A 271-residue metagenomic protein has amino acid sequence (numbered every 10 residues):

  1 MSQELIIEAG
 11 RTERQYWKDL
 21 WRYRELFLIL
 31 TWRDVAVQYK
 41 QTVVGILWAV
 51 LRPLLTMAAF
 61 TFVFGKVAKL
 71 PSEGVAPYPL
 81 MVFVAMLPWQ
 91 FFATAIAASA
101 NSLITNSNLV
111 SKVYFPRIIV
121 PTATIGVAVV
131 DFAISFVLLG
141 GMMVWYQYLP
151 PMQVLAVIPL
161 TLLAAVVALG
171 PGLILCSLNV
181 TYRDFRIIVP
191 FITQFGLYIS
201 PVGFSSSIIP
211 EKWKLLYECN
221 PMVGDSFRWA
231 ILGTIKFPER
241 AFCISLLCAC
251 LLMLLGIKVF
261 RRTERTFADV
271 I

Functional and structural regions predicted by a protein language model:
M1-I271: Hydrophobic transmembrane alpha-helices and immediately adjacent juxtamembrane helices of multi-pass inner-membrane
